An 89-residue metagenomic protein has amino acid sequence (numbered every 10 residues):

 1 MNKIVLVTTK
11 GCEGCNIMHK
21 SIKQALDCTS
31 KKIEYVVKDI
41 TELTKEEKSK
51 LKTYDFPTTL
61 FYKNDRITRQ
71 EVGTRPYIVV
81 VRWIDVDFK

Functional and structural regions predicted by a protein language model:
M1-C28: Local sequence-structure signature of Cys/Sec-based thiol-disulfide redox active-site neighborhoods
V7-T9, H19, K31-K45: Thiol-based oxidoreductase modules, predominantly thioredoxin-like and allied folds used for disulfide exchange
E13, T41, T68: Nucleotide phosphate-binding site architecture
N16, E47, E71: Short glycine-/acidic-enriched loop or helix-start segments at secondary-structure transitions that form or flank
C28, K48-L51: Structural motif
K50-L60: Structural micro-motif
L60-K89: Non-catalytic, surface beta->alpha helical segment in thiol-disulfide oxidoreductase systems
